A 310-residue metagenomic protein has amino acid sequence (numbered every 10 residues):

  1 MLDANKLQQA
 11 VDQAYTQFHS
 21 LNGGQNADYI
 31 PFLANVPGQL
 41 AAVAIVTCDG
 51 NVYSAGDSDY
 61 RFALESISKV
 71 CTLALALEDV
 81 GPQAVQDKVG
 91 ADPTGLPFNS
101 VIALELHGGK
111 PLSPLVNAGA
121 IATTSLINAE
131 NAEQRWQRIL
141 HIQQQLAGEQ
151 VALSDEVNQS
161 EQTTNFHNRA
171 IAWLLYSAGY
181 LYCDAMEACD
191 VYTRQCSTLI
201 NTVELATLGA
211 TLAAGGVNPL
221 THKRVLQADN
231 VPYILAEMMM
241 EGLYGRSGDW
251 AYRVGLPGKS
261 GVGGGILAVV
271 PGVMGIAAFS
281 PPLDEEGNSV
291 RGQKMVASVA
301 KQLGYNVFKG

Functional and structural regions predicted by a protein language model:
L2-G23, A76-Q195: Active-site-adjacent helix/loop patches that line small-molecule binding or acyl-intermediate pockets
H19-A55, G265-A268: A short, well-structured edge-of-sheet supersecondary motif
L33-V36, L112-S113, T163, G255-K259: Short Gly/Pro-enriched turn/cap motifs at secondary-structure boundaries
D49-G50, A63-Q86, L208, I276: Active-site SXXK
D59-R61: A short acidic/small-residue loop/turn micro-motif
S66-S68, T72, L115-G119, H167 (+5 more regions): Catalytic-loop motifs flanking and including active-site residues across diverse enzymes
E133, Q162-N165, W173-Y233, D284-S289: Penicillin-binding protein/beta-lactamase superfamily catalytic region
G215-G310: Structured C-terminal helix/loop/strand segments within mature extracytoplasmic catalytic/sensor domains
